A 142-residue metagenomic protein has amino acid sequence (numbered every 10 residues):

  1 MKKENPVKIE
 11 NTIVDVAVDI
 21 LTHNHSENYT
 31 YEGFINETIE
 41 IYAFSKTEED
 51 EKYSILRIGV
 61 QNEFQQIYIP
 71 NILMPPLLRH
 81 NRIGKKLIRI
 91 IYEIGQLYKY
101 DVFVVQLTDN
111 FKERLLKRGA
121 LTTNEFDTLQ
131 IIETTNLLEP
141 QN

Functional and structural regions predicted by a protein language model:
M1-T38: Short amphipathic alpha-helix that is part of the acyltransferase structural core
G33-I39, S45-Q66, P70-I72: A conserved beta-strand-loop-helix scaffold within acyl/acetyltransferase catalytic domains
N71-H80: A short, internal acetyl-CoA/4′-phosphopantetheine-binding micro-motif in the GNAT/acyltransferase core
H80-E93: Conserved acetyl-CoA-binding loop-helix of GNAT-fold acetyltransferases
E93-L107: Conserved GNAT acetyl-CoA-binding A-motif
F103-R114, F126: Conserved beta-strand-loop-alpha-helix junction that forms the acyl-donor binding cleft
E113-L121: Short, aromatic/basic amphipathic alpha-helical patches
L121-L138: Conserved catalytic-core motifs of GNAT/GCN5-like acyltransferases
